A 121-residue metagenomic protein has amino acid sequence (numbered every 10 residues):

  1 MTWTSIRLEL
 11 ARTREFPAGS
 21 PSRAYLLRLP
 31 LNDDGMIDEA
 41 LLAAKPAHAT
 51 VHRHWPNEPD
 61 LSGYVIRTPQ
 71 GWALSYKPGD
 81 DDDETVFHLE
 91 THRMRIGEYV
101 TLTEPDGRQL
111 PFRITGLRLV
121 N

Functional and structural regions predicted by a protein language model:
M1-L42, R53-W55: N-terminal intrinsically disordered, low-complexity, charge/repeat-rich segments that act as generic
M1-W3, S20-S22, E58, R67 (+2 more regions): A generic structural signal for short, non-catalytic loop/turn and secondary-structure boundary residues
S5-E9, A24-R28, A73-S75, Y99-T101 (+1 more regions): Ordered hydrophobic segments in well-structured contexts
Y25-L29, S62-V65, F112, G116: Broad, structure-driven detector of short, well-ordered beta-strand segments within folded domains
N32, T68, E104: Acidic surface patches and DE-rich sequence motifs
A43-R95: Short, conserved turn/kink motifs that form compact alpha/beta structural patches or helix kinks used as
S75-N121: Short, compact, well-ordered microdomains
